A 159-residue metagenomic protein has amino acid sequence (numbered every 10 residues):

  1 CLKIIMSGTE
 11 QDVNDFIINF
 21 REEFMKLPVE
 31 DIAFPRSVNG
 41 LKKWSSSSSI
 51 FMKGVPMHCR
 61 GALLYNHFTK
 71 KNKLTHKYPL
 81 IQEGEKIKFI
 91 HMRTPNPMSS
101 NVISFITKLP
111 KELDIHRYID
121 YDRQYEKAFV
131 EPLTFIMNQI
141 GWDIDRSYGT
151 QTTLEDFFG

Functional and structural regions predicted by a protein language model:
C1-G159: DNA-dependent DNA polymerase catalytic subunits
